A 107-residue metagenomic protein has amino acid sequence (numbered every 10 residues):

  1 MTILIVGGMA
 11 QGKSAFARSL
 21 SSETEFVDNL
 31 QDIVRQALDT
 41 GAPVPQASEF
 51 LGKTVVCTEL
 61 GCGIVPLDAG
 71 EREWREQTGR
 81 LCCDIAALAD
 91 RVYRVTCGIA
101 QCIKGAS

Functional and structural regions predicted by a protein language model:
M1-D28: Glycine-rich P-loop/Walker A and Walker A-like loops and their local beta1-loop-alpha1 context in P-loop NTPases
L4-M9, L38, G70-R72: Short, flexible loop segments at the rims of nucleotide/cofactor-binding pockets, characterized by
G8, E25-L51: Conserved inter-motif catalytic segment of the P-loop NTP-binding fold
Q11, D32-I33, G61, A100: Short, solvent-exposed loop/turn segments at secondary-structure junctions
S14, R18, T40-G41, R75 (+1 more regions): Short amphipathic alpha-helical segment that frequently serves as the phosphate-/nucleotide-binding helix
V44-S107: Replace "adjacent to P-loop NTPase cores in ATP/GTP-dependent enzymes" with "adjacent to NTP-binding cores
